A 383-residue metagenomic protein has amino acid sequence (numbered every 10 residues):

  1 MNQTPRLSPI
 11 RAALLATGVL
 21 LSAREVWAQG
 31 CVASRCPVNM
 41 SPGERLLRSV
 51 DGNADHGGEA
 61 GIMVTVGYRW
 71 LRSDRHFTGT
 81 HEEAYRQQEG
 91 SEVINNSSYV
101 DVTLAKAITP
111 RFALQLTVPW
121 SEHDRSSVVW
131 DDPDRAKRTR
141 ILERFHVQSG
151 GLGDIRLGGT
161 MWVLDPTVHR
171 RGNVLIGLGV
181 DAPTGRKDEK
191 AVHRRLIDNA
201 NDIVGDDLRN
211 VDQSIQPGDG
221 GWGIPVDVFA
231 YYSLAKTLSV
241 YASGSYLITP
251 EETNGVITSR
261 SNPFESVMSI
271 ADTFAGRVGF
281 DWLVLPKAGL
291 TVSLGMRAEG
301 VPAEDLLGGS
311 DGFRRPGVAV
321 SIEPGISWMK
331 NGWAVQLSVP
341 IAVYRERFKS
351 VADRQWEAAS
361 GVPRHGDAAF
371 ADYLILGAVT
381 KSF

Functional and structural regions predicted by a protein language model:
Q29-V32, G52-G61, S73-H76, R111 (+5 more regions): Short loop/turn motifs that connect adjacent beta-strands in outer-membrane beta-barrel proteins
C36-N39, W70-Y99, S214: Surface-exposed strand-loop-strand hairpins of Gram-negative outer-membrane beta-barrel proteins
A60, N96-V100, I141, S149-I155 (+6 more regions): Residues that define the transmembrane beta-barrel architecture of outer-membrane proteins
V64-W70, L116-W120, I176-A182, A242-Y246 (+3 more regions): Transmembrane beta-barrel strands of outer-membrane/channel proteins
Y68-W70, K106, V118, M161-V163 (+5 more regions): Residue-level signature of outer-membrane beta-barrel architecture
F77-R86, L247-F383: Outer membrane beta-barrel transmembrane domains
V102, L157-G159, I176, V226-V228 (+3 more regions): Membrane-embedded beta-strands of outer-membrane beta-barrel proteins, especially the hydrophobic/small aromatic
E122-S269: Outer-membrane pore/translocation modules
